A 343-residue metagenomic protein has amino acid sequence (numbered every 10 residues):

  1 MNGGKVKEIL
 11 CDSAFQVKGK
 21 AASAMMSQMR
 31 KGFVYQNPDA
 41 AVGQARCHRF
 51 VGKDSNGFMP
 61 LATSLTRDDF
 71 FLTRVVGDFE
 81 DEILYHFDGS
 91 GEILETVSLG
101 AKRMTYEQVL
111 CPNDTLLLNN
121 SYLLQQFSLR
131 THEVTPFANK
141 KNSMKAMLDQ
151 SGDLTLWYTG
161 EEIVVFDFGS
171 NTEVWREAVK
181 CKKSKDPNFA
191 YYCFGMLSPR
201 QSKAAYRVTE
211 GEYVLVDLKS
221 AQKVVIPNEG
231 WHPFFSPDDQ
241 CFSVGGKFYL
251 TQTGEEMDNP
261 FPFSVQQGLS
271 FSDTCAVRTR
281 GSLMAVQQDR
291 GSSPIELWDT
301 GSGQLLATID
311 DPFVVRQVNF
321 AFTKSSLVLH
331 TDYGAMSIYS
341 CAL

Functional and structural regions predicted by a protein language model:
M1-K7: Short aromatic-glycine-(Arg/Gly/Cys) micro-motifs in beta-strand/loop hairpins
D12-R30: A short, charged, amphipathic alpha-helix used as a generic interaction element across diverse proteins
A21, G32-Y85: Intrinsically disordered, low-complexity acidic/Ser/Thr/Pro-rich linker and tail segments in large eukaryotic scaffolds
G43-K53, E82-L99, Y122-N139, I163-K185 (+4 more regions): Surface-exposed loop/turn elements that mediate protein-protein interactions on large endomembrane-trafficking
S55-R67, G100-N113, N139-D153, C181-L197 (+3 more regions): Repeated scaffold domains used in trafficking and secretory/extracellular systems, primarily beta-propellers
D68-D78, V109, D114-N119, G152-Y158 (+5 more regions): Short beta-strand elements that form the blades of beta-propeller/WD-repeat-like and other beta-sheet-rich scaffold
T105-F168: A generic tandem-repeat structural signature
V315-L343: Blade-level signature of beta-propeller repeat domains, shared across WD40, Kelch, NHL, RCC1 and BNR/Asp-box propellers
